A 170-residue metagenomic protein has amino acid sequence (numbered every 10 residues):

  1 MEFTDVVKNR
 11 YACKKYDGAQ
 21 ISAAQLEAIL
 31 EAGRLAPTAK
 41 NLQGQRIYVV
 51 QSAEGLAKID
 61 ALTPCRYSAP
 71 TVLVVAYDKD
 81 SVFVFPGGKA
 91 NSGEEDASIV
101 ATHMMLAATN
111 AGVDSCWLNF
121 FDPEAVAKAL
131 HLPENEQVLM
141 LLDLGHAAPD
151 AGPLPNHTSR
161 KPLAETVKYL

Functional and structural regions predicted by a protein language model:
M1-L170: Acidic, surface-exposed loops and disordered segments
